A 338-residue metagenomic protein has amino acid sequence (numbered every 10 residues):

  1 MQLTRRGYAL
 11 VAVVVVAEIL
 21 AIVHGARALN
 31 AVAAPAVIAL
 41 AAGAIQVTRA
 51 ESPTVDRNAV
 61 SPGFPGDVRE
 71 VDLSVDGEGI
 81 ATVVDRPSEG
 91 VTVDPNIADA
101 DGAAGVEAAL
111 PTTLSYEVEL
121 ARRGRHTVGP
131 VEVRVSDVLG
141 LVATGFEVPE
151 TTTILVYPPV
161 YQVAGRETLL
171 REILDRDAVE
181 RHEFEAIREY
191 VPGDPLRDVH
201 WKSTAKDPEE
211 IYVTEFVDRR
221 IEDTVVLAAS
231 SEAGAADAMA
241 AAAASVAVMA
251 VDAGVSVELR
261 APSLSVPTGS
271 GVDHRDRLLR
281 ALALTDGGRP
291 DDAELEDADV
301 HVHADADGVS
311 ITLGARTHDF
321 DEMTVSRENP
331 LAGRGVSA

Functional and structural regions predicted by a protein language model:
M1-P65, D252-S256, T268-G271, A306-D307 (+3 more regions): Extracellular/lumenal glycan-associated context and N-glycosylation machinery
T4, D94, R134, S231 (+2 more regions): Serine/threonine-rich low-complexity intrinsically disordered regions
T4-R5, V23-R27, G105, E119-A121 (+3 more regions): Intrinsic-disorder/low-complexity, polar/charged segments
A39-S270, H274: An amphipathic, basic-hydrophobic helix/alpha-beta surface used to engage anionic, phosphate-rich ligands or surfaces
A250-A338: Acidic, glycine-rich A-domain
